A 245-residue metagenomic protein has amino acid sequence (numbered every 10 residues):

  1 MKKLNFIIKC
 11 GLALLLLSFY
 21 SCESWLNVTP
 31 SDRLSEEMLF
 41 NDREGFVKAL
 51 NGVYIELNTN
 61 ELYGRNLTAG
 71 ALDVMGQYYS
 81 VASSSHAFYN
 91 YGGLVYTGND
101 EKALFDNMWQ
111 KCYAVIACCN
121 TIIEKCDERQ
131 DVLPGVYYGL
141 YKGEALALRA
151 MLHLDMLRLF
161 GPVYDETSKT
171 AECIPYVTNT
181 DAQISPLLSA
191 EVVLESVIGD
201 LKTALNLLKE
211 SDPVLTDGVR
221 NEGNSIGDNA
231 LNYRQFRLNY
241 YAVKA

Functional and structural regions predicted by a protein language model:
M1-S31: Bacterial Sec-dependent N-terminal signal peptides
C22-A71: Membrane-proximal, proline-rich intrinsically disordered regions
E44, L50, T59, L188-V192 (+1 more regions): Extended ligand-binding clefts on enzyme/binding-domain cores
H86-F160, L187-V192, N206-L208: Conserved, well-structured interaction surfaces
V136-G139, L159-S196: Short coil/linker segments at helix-helix boundaries
L140, A147, A171, D228-L231 (+1 more regions): Residue signature of alpha-solenoid helical repeat architecture, marking inter-repeat boundaries and helix-start
L208, V219-K244: Aromatic- and glycine-enriched pocket-lining scaffold segments that form the walls of small-molecule binding clefts
